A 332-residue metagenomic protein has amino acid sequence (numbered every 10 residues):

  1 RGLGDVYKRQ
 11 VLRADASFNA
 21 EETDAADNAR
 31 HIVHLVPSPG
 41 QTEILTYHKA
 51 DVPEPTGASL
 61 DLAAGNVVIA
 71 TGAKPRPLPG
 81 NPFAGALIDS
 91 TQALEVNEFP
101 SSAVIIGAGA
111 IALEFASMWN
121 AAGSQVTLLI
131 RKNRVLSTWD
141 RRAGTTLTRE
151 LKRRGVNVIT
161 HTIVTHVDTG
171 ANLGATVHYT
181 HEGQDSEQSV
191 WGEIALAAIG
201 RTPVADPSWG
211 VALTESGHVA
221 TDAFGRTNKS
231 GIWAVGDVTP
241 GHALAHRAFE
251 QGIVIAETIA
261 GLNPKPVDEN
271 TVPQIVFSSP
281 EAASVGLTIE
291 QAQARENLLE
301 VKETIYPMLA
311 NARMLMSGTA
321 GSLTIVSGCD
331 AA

Functional and structural regions predicted by a protein language model:
G2-Y7: Short, small-residue-biased leader/transition segments that mark boundaries at the very start of proteins
K8-R9, K74-R76, L213, L262-T271 (+1 more regions): A short alpha-helix-loop-beta-strand transition element characteristic of N-terminal alpha/beta dinucleotide-binding
R9-P55, L62, A122-A223, L299: A Rossmann-like FAD-binding core segment of flavoenzymes
D27, P39, Y47-H48, T56-A86: Glycine/serine-rich phosphate-binding loop and adjoining beta1-alpha1 elements at the start of nucleotide-handling
N66-Q125, G210-F224, N228: Glycine-rich dinucleotide-binding loop and its adjacent helix/turn
G85-P100, W191-N263: FAD-site-proximal beta/loop scaffold in flavoenzymes
L94-E95, P100-V104, A110-A171, T176-H181 (+4 more regions): Rossmann-like dinucleotide-binding cores of NAD(P)H-dependent redox enzymes
Q188-L213, K229, S284-A332: C-terminal catalytic lobe of FAD-dependent flavoproteins
